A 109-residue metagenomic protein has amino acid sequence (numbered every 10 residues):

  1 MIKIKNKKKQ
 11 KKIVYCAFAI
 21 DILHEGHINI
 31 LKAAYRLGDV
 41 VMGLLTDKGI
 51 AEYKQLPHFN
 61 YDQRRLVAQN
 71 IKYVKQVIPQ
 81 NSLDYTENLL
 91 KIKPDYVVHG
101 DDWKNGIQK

Functional and structural regions predicted by a protein language model:
M1-K109: Nucleotidyltransferase catalytic core that binds NTPs
